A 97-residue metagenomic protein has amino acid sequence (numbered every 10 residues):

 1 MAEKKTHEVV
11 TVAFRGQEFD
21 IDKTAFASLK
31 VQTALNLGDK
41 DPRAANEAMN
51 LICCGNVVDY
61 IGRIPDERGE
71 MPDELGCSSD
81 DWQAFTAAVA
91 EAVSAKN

Functional and structural regions predicted by a protein language model:
A2-E8, A13-Q17, T24-N97: Short, surface-exposed, charged amphipathic helix/loop patches that serve as local interaction elements
